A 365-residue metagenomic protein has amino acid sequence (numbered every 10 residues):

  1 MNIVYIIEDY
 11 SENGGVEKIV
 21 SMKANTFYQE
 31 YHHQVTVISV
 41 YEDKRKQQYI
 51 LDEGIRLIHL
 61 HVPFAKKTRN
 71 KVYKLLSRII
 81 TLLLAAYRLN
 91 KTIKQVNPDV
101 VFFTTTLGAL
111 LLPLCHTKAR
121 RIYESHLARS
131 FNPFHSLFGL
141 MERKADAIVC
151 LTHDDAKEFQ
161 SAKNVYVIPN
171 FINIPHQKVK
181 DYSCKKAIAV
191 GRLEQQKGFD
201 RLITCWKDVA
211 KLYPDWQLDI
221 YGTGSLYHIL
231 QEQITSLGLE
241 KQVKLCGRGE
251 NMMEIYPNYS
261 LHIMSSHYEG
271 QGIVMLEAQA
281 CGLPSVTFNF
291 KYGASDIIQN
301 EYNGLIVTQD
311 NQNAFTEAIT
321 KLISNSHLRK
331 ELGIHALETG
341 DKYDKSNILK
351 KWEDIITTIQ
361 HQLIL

Functional and structural regions predicted by a protein language model:
Y5-N13, T26-I79, S225: N-terminal strand-loop element at the rim of the active site of nucleotide-sugar-dependent glycosyltransferases
G14-M22, K185, R192-P214, S225-Q231 (+1 more regions): A conserved mid-protein helix/loop that constitutes part of the nucleotide-sugar donor-binding site
A85, F103-A109: Short His-centered aromatic/hydrophobic patch
D154, F171: Carbohydrate-associated surface elements
R248, H267: Aromatic "clamp/platform" in nucleotide-sugar-dependent glycosyltransferases that forms part of the donor/acceptor
P284-F288: Short hydrophobic beta-strand element within catalytic cores of glycosyltransferases and related nucleotide-activated
Q299-E301, L305-N313, K321-S326: Conserved acidic donor-binding segment of nucleotide-sugar-dependent glycosyltransferases
A314, K321, L328-K342, E353-D354: A short, well-ordered alpha-helix in the C-terminal region of glycosyltransferases
